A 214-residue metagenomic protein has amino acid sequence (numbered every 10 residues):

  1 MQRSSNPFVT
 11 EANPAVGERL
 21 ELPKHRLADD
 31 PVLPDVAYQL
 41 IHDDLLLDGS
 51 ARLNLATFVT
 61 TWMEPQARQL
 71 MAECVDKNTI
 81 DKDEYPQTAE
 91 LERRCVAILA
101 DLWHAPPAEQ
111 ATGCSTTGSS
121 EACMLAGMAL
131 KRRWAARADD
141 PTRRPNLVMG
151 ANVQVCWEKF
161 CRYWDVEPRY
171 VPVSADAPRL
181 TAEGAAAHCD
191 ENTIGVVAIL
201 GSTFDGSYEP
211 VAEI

Functional and structural regions predicted by a protein language model:
M1-Q110: N-terminal entrance/gating region of PLP-dependent enzymes' catalytic architecture
V9, N13, D30, P34 (+10 more regions): Generic structural signal for well-ordered, non-membrane alpha-helical segments in soluble metabolic enzymes
H42, A100-H104, G127, K131-A135 (+1 more regions): Generic structural signal for well-ordered alpha-helical scaffold segments
D44, C74, A129-L130, P168 (+1 more regions): Alpha-helix boundary/capping residues
D83, C114, S202: Conserved short-loop catalytic and cofactor-binding motifs
A89-E92, V96-A97, Q110-D139, C156-E158: Conserved beta-loop-alpha segment that forms the PLP phosphate-binding cup at the N-terminus of a helix
T117-S120, D140-P145, M149-E213: PLP-dependent aminotransferase-class I/II
